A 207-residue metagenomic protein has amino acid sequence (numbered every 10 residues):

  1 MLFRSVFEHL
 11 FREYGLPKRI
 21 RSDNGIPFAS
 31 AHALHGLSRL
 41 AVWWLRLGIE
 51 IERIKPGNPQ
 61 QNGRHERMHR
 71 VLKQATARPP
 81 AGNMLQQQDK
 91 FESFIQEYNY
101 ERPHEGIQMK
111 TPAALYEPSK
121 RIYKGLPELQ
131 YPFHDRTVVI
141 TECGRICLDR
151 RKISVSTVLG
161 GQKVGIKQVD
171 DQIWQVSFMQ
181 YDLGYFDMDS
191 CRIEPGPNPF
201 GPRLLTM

Functional and structural regions predicted by a protein language model:
M1-S93, E97: RNase H-like DDE/DDD metal-dependent nuclease/strand-transfer catalytic core used by mobile genetic elements
N99-M207: C-terminal, beta-rich DNA-binding module of retroviral/retroelements integrases
